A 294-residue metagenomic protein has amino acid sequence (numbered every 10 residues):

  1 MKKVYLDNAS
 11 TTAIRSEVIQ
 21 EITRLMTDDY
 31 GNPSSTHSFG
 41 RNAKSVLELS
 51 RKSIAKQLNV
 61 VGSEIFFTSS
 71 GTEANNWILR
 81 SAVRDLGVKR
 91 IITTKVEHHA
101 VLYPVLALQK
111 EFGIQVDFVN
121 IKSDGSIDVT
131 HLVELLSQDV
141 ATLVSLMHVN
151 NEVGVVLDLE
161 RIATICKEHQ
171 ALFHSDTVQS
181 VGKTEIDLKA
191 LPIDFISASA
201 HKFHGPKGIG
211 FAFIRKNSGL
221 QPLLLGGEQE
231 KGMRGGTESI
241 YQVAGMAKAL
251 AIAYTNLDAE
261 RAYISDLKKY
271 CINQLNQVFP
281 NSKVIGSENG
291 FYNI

Functional and structural regions predicted by a protein language model:
M1-I294: Pyridoxal 5′-phosphate
